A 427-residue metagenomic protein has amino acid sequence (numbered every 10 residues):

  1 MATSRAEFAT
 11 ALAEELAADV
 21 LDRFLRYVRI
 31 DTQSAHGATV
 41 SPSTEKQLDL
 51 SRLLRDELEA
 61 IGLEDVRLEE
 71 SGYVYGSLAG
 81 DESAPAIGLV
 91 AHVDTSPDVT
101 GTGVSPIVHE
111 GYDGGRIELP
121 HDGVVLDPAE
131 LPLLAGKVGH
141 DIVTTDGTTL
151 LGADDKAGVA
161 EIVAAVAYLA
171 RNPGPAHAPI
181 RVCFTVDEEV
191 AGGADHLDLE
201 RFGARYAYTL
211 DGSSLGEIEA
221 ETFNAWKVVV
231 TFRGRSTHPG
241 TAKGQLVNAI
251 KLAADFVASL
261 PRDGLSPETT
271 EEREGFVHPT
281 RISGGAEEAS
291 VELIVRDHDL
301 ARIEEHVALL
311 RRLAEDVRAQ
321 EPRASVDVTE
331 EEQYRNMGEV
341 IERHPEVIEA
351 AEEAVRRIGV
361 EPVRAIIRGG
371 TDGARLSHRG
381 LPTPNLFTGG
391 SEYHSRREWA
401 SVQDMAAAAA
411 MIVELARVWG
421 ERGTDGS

Functional and structural regions predicted by a protein language model:
M1-F8, A249-S427: Metal-dependent amide/peptide-bond hydrolase catalytic core, centered on the "pita-bread" metallohydrolase fold
A2-A11, A17-E45, T144, S236 (+2 more regions): N-terminal capping segment at the start of a domain
A38-A84, G88-V90, D94: A non-catalytic alpha/beta surface segment that caps or lines the substrate-entry region of metallo-dependent hydrolase
E45, T149-A160, K243-K251, W399-A406: Short, conserved micro-motifs enriched in small and acidic residues
A84-P179, F184, A204: Active-site metal-coordination/substrate-binding segment of hydrolases, especially metallo-dependent peptidases
A86-V90, R205-T209, V229, T383-N385: Short glycine-aspartate micro-motif
L131-L134, H140-A153, H177, D187-R311 (+3 more regions): Midchain, well-structured core segments that form catalytic/ion-binding scaffolds
